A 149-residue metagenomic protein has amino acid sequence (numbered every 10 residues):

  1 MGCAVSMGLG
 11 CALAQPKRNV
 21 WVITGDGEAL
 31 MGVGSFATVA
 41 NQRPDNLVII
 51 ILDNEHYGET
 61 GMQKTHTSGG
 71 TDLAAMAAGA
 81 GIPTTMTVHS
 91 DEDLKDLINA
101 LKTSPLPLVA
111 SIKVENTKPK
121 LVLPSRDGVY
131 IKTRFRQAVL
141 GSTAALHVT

Functional and structural regions predicted by a protein language model:
M1-D53: Thiamine diphosphate
G27-E28, E55, V114-T117: Short glycine-rich anion-binding loops that position phosphate/pyrophosphate groups of nucleotides and phosphorylated
V33-Q42, E59-M76: Active-site-proximal loop->helix
A37-N41, H66, K102-T103, R126-Y130: Short, solvent-exposed amphipathic alpha-helical segments in soluble enzyme and RNA/protein-processing domains
I51, H89, I112-V114: Short secondary-structure boundary segments
E59-T60, D96-L97, T117-V122: Short active-site-adjacent structural elements
K64-A100: Conserved thiamine diphosphate
T103-T149: Glycine/aspartate-rich loop-and-adjacent alpha/beta segment that forms the canonical ThDP
